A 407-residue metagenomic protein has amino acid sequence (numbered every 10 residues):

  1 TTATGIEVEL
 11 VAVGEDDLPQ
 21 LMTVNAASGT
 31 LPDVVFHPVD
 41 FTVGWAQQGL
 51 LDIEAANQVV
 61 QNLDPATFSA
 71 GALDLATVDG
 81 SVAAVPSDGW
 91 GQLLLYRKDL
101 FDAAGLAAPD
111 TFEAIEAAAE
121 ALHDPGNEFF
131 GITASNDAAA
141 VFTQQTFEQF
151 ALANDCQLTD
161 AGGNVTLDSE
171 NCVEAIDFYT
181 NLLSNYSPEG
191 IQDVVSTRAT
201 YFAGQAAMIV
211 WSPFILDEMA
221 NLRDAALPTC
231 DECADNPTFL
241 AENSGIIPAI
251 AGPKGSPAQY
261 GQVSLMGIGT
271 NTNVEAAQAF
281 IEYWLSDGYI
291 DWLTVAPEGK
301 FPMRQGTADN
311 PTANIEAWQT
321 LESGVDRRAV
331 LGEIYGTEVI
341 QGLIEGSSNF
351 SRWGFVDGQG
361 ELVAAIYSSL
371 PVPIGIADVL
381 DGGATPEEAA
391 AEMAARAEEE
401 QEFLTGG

Functional and structural regions predicted by a protein language model:
A3-F68, D99-D110, T200, A207-M208 (+1 more regions): Extracytoplasmic "Venus flytrap"/periplasmic binding protein-like
I6, E174-F178, T272-W284, A389: Short amphipathic alpha-helical coupling segments at ligand-binding clamshell hinges and other catalytic/signaling
V39-G91, T143-T146, C233-I250: Hinge/lid segment of periplasmic solute-binding proteins
T42-A46, P213-T238: A ligand-binding cleft/hinge motif common to bilobed small-molecule-binding domains
S81-S87, E116-N164, V194, R198-A199 (+1 more regions): Extracytoplasmic/periplasmic solute-binding protein
Q92-Y96, A151, M266-I268: Short glycine- and hydrophobic/aromatic-rich loop-to-beta-strand nucleating segment in the catalytic cores
A119-A121, G162-I191, D235-A249: Glycine-centered hinge/linker elements that transmit conformational signals in sensory and ligand-binding systems
M219-A220, N236-T238, P253-L370: C-terminal lobe and pocket-closing loops of periplasmic/extracytoplasmic Venus-flytrap solute-binding proteins
